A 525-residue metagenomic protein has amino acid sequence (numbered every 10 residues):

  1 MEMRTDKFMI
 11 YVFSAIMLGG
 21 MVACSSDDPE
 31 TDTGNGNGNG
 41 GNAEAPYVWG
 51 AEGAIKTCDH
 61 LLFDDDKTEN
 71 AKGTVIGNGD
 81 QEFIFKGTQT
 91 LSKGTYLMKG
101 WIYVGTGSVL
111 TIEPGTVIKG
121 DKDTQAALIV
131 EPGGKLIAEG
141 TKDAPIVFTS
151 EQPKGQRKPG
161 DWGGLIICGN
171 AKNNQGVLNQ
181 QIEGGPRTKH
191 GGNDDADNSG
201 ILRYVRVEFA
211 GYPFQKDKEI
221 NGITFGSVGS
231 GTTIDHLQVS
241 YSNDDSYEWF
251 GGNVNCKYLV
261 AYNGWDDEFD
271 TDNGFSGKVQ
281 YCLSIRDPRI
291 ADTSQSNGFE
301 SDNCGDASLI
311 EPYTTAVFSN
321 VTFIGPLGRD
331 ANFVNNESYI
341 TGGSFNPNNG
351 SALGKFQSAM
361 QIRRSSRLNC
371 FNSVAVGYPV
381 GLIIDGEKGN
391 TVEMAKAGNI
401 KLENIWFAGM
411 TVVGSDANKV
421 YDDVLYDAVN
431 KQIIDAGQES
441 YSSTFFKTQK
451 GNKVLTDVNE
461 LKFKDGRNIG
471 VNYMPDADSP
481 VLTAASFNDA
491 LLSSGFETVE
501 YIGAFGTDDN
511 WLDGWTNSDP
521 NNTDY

Functional and structural regions predicted by a protein language model:
E2-V12: Bacterial N-terminal signal peptides that target proteins for export
F13-L18: Hydrophobic helical h-region of N-terminal Sec-dependent signal peptides in bacterial secretory/periplasmic proteins
G20-A23: C-terminal motif of bacterial Sec signal peptides marking the signal peptidase cleavage site
S25-Y525: Beta-strand/loop edge motif enriched in small/polar residues
